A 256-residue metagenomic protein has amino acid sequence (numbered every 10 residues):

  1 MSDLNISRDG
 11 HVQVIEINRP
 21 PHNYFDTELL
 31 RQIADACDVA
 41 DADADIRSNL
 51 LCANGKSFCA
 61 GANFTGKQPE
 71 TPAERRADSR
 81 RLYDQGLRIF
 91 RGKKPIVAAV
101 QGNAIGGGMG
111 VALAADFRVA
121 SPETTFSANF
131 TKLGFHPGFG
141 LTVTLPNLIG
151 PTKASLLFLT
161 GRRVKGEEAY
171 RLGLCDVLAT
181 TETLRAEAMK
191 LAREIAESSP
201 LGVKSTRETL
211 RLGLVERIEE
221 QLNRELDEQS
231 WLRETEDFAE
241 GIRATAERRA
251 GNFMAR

Functional and structural regions predicted by a protein language model:
M1-N54, L87, R91: Conserved CoA-thioester-binding segment of acyl-CoA-metabolizing enzymes
N5, R31-Q32, C52-R88, A104 (+2 more regions): Glycine- (often His-adjacent) and acidic-residue-rich active-site loop that binds/positions the CoA thioester
I15, I33, L51, N63 (+4 more regions): Terminal peptide-recognition signature
H22-N23, S57, F135, V177: Short strand->helix junction
L30, P72-S79, T181, R185 (+4 more regions): Short, structured helix-loop boundary elements
R88-V203, L226-S230, E234-T235, A239-R243 (+2 more regions): Crotonase-fold acyl-CoA enzyme core
R207-E216: Short, charged, surface-exposed hinge/linker loops at domain edges that act as mobile lids or interdomain connectors
